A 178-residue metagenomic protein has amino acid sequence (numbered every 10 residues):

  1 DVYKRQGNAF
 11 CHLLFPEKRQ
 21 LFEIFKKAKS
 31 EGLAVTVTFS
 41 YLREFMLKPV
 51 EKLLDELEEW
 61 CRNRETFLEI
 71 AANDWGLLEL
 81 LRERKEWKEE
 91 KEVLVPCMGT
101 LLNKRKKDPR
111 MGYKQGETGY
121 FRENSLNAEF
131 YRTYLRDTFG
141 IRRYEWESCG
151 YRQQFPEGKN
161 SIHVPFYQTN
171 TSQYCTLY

Functional and structural regions predicted by a protein language model:
V2-Y3: Short, small-residue-biased leader/transition segments that mark boundaries at the very start of proteins
F10-C11, Y41, E117-R122: Surface-exposed cleft-lining segments at the edges of enzyme active sites
F10-R19, R43-K48, R152-Q154: Acidic-and-aromatic substrate-binding clefts and catalytic sites of carbohydrate-active enzymes
L21-E23, K27, T38-C61, W75-L81 (+1 more regions): N-terminal active-site wall of soluble small-molecule enzyme domains
E31-L33, T66: A short helix->loop->beta-strand "cap" motif at the edges of active sites that frequently abuts
T36-V37, E69-A72: Short hydrophobic alpha-helical runs that function as membrane-insertion/retention elements
R62-E69, I141: Short active-site oxyanion
A71, W75-Y178: Catalytic alpha/beta core domains of metabolic enzymes, predominantly
